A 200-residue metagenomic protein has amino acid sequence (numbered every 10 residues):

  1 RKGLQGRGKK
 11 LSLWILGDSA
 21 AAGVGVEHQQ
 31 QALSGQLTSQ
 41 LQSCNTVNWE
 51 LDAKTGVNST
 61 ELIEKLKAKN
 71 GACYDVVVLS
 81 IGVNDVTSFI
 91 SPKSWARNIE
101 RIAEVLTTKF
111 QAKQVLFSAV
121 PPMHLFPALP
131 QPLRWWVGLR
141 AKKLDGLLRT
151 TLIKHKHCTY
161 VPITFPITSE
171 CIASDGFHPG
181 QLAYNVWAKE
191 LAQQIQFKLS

Functional and structural regions predicted by a protein language model:
R1-W14, S43, H155, A192 (+1 more regions): N-terminal secretory targeting modules
K10-W14, A20-N98: Conserved SGNH/GDSL esterase-like catalytic core that processes O-acyl groups on lipids and polysaccharides
S80, S118-A119: Alpha/beta-hydrolase-fold catalytic nucleophile elbow
I90-N98, P132-R140, P179-A183: Alpha-helix N-cap and loop-to-helix initiation/capping positions
I99-E104, D145: Generic structural signal for well-ordered alpha-helices, preferentially at hydrophobic/aromatic core positions
F110-Q114: A short helix->loop->beta-strand "cap" motif at the edges of active sites that frequently abuts
L125-P162: Substrate-gating cap/lid alpha-helix
S174-S200: Histidine-centered active-site loop/cap adjacent to the catalytic His in serine esterases/O-acetyl transfer systems
